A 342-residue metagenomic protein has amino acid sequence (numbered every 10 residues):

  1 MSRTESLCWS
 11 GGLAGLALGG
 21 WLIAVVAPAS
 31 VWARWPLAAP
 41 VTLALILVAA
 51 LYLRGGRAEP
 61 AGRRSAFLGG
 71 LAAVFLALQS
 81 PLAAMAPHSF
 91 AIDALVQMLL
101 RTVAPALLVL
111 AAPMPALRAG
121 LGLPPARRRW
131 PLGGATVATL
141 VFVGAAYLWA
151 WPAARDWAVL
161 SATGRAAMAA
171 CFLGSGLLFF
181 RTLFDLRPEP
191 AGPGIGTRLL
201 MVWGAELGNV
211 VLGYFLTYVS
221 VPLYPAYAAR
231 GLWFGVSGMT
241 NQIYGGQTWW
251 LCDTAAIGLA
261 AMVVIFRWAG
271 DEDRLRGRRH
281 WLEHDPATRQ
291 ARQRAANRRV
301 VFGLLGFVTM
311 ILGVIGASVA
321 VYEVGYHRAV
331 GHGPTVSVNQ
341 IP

Functional and structural regions predicted by a protein language model:
M1-P342: Alpha-helical membrane segments of multi-pass proteins
